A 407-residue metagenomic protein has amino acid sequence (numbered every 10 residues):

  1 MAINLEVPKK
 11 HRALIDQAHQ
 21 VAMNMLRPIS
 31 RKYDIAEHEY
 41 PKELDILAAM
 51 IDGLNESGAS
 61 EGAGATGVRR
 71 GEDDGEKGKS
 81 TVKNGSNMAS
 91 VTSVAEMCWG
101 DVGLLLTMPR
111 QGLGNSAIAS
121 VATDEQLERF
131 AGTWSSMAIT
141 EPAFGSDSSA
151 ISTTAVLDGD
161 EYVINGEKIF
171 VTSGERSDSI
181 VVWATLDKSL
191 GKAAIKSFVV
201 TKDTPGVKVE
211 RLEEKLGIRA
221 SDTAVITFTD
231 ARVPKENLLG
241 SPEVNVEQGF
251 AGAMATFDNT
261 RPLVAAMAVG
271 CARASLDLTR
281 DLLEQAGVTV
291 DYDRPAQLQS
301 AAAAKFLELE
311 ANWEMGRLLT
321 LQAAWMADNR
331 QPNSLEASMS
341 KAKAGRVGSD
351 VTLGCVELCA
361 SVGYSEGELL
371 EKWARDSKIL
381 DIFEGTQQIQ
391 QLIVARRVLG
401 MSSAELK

Functional and structural regions predicted by a protein language model:
M1-M108, R129, A404-K407: Amphipathic, small/basic residue-rich leader segments at the start of a protein or domain
A2-L14, V209-W313, L380: Glycine-rich beta->alpha junctions and the first turn(s) of the following alpha-helix
A2-N4, S93, C359-K407: Glycine-rich phosphate/cofactor-binding loops in nucleotide/flavin-utilizing enzymes
R27-H38, L283-V288, E310-K343, T352 (+1 more regions): C-terminal helix-coil-helix/basic helical segment that borders enzyme active sites and/or dimer interfaces and provides
V102, I169-E175, I218, T260-L263 (+1 more regions): Glycine-rich phosphate/pyrophosphate-binding beta-alpha loops
G132-E141: A short, Trp-centered hydrophobic/proline-enriched beta-strand micro-motif
A155-V156: A structural signal for short hydrophobic beta-strand segments in well-ordered beta-sheet cores
E161, N165-V209: A short core secondary-structure module
